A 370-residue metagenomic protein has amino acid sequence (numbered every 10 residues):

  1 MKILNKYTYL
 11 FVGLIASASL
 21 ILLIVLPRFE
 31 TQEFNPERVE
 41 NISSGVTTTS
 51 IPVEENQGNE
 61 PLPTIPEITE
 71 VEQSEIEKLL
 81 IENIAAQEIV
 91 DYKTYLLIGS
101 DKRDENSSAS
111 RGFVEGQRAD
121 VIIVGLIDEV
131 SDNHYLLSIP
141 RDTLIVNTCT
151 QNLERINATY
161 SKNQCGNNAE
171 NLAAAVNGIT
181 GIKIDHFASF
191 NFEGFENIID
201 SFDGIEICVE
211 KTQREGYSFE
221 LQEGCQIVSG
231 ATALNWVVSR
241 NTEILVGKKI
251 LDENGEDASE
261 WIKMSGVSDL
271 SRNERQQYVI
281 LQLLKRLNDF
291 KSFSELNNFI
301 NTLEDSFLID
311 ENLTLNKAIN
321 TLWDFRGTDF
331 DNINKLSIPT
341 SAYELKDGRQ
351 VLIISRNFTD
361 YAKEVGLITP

Functional and structural regions predicted by a protein language model:
L4-G13, S19-P370: Non-catalytic, solvent-exposed segments at the cell envelope interface
